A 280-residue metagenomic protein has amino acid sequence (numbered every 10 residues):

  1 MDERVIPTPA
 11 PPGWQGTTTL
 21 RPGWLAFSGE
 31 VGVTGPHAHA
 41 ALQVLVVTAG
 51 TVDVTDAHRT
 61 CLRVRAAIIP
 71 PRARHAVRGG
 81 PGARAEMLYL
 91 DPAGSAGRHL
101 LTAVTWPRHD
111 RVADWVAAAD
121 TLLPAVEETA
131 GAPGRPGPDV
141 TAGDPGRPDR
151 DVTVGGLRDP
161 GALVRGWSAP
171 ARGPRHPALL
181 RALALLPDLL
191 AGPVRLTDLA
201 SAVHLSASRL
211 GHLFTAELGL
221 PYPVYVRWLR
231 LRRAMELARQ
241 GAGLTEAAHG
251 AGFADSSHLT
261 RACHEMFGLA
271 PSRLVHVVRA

Functional and structural regions predicted by a protein language model:
M1-A10, D114-L122: Charged, compositionally biased non-catalytic regions
M1-P7, R261-A280: …primarily DNA-binding HTH/wHTH and HhH modules…
P11-V104: N-terminal regulatory/effector-sensing and dimerization cores that precede helix-turn-helix DNA-binding domains
P92-S95, H176, L274: Serine-centered coil/turn micro-motif
W106-S206, A216-V224, W228: Short, Lys/Arg-enriched, Trp-marked, Pro/Gly-tolerant hinge/linker segments that flank
P193-T197, A216-A254, V277-A280: Terminal helix-turn-helix DNA-binding modules in bacterial transcription factors
S206, A254-D255: Short coil turns linking two alpha-helices in DNA-binding domains
L210, F214, H258-L259, C263: Short hydrophobic/aromatic patch on the recognition helix
